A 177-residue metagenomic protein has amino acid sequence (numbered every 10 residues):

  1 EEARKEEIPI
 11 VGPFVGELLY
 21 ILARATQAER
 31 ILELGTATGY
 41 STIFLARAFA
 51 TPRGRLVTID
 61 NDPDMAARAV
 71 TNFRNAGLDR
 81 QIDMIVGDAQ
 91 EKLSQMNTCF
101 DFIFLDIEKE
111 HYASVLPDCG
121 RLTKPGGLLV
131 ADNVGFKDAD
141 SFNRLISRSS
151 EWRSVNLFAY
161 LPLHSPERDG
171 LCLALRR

Functional and structural regions predicted by a protein language model:
E1-E2: N-terminal, positively charged/glycine-rich alpha-helical extensions of SAM-dependent methyltransferases
I8-E91: SAM cofactor-binding core of SAM-dependent methyltransferases, primarily the Rossmann-like beta-alpha-beta module
I31, F102-D106: Hydrophobic beta-strand segment of the Class I
A50-T51, G77, N97-T98, T123-K124 (+1 more regions): Short conserved AdoMet
D88-Q95, S114, D118: Short internal loop-to-helix segment that lines adenine-nucleotide cofactor pockets
S94-I103: A short acidic, Gly/Pro-enriched loop at the edge of an enzyme's catalytic core that lines a small-molecule cofactor
K109-R177: C-terminal substrate-binding/active-site "lid" region of AdoMet-derived donor-dependent transferases
